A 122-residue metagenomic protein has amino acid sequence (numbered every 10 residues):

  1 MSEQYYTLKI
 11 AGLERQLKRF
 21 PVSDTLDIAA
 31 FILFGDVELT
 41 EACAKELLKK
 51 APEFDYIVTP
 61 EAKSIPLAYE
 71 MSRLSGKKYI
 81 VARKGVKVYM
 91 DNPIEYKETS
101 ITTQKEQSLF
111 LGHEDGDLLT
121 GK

Functional and structural regions predicted by a protein language model:
M1-E53: Active-site-facing substrate-recognition patch
L33-L39, V58, I101-Q104: Short, flexible loop segments at the rims of nucleotide/cofactor-binding pockets, characterized by
E46-K49, A68, H113-G116: Short, flexible, glycine/charge-rich loop motifs used to bind or transfer phosphoryl groups or to couple energy/partner
F54-E61: Short glycine-rich phosphate-binding loop at a beta-alpha junction
E61-L67: Gly/Ser/Thr-rich loops at beta-strand to alpha-helix junctions that form or flank small-molecule/cofactor-binding
M71-S72: A generic structural signal for well-ordered alpha-helical segments
K78-K122: Short, glycine/charge-rich flexible loops or terminal/linker lids adjacent to PRPP-binding catalytic cores
